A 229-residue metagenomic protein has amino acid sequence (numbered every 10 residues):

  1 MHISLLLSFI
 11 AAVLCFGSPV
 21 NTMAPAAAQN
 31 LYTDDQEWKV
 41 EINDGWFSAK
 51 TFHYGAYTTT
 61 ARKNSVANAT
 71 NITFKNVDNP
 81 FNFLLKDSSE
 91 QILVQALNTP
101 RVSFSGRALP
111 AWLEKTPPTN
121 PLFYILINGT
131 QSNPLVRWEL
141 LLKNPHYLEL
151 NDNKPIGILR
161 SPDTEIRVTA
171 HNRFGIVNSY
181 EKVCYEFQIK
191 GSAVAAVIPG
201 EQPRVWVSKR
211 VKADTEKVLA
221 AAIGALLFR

Functional and structural regions predicted by a protein language model:
S4-L14: Sec-dependent N-terminal signal peptides
S18-R229: Intrinsically disordered, low-complexity proline/glycine-rich segments
